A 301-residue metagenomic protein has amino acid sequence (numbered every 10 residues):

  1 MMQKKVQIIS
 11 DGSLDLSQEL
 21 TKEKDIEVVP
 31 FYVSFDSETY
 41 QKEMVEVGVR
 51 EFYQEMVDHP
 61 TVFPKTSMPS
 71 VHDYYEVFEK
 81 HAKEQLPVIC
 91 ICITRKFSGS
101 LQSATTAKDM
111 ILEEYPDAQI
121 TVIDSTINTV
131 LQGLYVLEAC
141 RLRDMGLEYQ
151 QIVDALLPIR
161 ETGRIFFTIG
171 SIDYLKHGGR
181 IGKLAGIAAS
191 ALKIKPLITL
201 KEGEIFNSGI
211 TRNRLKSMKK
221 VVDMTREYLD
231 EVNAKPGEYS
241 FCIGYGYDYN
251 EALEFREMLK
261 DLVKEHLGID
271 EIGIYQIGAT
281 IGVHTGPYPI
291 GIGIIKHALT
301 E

Functional and structural regions predicted by a protein language model:
Q3-K4, S13-E27, Y32, P60 (+6 more regions): Mixed-charge interfacial surface used for oligomerization/domain docking and macromolecular partner engagement
V6, L86-C90, Y239-F241: Generic beta-sheet signal
V6-S67: N-terminal glycine-rich anion-binding loop in soluble enzyme alpha/beta folds
E55, V77-H81, M224: CheY-like receiver
D58, Q85-C90, L112-I123: Glycine/charged-rich beta-loop-alpha catalytic/anionic-binding loops adjacent to active sites
S67-V71, M218: A conditional alpha-helix N-cap/helix-loop micro-motif detector
V71-A104: N-terminal glycine-rich phosphate/adenylate-binding segment common to multiple enzyme folds
